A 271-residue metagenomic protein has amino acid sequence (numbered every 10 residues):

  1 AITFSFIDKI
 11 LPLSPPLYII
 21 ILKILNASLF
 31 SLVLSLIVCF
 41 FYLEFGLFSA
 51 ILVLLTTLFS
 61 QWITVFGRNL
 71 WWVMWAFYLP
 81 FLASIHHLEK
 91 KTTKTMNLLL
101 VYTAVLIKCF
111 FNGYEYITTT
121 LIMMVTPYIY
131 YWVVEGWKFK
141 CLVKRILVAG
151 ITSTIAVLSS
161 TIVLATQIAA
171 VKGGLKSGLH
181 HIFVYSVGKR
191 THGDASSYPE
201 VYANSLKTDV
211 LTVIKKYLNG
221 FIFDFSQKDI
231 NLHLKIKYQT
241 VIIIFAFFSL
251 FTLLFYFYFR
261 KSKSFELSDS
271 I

Functional and structural regions predicted by a protein language model:
A1, S153-V213: Aromatic-rich transmembrane-lumenal/periplasmic boundary elements in polytopic membrane proteins
A1-L17: Short hydrophobic/aromatic helix or loop-helix immediately within or flanking a transmembrane segment in polytopic
P15-K23, I51-W75, L106-F111: Aromatic- and kink-enriched transmembrane "portal" helix at the membrane-lumen/periplasm boundary that abuts
I20-F48, L254-R260: Transmembrane-helix motifs of polytopic, lipid-linked glycan transferases
S35-L58, K90-M96: Transmembrane-helix signature of polytopic, membrane-embedded enzymes that assemble or transfer cell-envelope glycans
L36, N219-L267: Hydrophobic, aromatic-rich transmembrane alpha-helices and their immediate juxtamembrane boundary segments
H86-I107, K140-R145: Short hydrophobic alpha-helices at membrane interfaces in multi-pass membrane enzymes
N97-T120, A149, S153-T154: Membrane-interface alpha helices of multi-pass inner-membrane proteins
